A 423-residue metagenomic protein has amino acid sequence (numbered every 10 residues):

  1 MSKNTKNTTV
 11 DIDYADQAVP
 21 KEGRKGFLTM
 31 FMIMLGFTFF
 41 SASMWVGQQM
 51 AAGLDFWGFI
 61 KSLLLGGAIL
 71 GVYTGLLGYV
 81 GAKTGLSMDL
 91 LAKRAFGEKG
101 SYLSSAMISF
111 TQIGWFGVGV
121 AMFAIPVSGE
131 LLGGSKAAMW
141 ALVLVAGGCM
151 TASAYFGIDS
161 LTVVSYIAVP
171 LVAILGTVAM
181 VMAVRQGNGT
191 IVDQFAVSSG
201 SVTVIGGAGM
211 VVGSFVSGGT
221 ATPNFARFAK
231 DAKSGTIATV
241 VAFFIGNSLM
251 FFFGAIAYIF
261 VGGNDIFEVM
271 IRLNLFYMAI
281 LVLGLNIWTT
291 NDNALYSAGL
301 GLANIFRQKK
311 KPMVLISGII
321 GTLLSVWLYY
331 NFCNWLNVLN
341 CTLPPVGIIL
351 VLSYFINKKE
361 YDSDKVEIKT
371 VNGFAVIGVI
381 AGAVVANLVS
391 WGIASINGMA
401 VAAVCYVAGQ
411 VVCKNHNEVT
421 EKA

Functional and structural regions predicted by a protein language model:
M1-W57, S201-A208, R227-A232, V412-A423: Membrane-interface "cap" regions at the ends of multi-pass membrane proteins
R24, I348-A423: C-terminal membrane-solvent junction of multi-pass transporters and transport-like membrane proteins
I33-F37, S105-I108, V120, L131-F156 (+5 more regions): Transmembrane alpha-helical segments of multi-pass small-molecule transport proteins
Q48-G78, G100-Y102, F243-F244: Extracellular loop-to-transmembrane helix junctions
Q49, G53, G78-Y79, M122-G133 (+4 more regions): Membrane-water interface regions at transmembrane-helix termini and the short interhelical loops of multi-pass membrane
S101-G134, W288-N304, P345: Hydrophobic transmembrane alpha-helices that form the core helical bundles of multi-pass secondary transporters
A124, A141-A146, M150-A183, T239-F243 (+2 more regions): Membrane-interface loop-to-helix entry segments
A154, P170-A196, G207, V211-F215 (+2 more regions): Hydrophobic alpha-helical segments and their helix-loop junctions in multi-pass secondary transporters
